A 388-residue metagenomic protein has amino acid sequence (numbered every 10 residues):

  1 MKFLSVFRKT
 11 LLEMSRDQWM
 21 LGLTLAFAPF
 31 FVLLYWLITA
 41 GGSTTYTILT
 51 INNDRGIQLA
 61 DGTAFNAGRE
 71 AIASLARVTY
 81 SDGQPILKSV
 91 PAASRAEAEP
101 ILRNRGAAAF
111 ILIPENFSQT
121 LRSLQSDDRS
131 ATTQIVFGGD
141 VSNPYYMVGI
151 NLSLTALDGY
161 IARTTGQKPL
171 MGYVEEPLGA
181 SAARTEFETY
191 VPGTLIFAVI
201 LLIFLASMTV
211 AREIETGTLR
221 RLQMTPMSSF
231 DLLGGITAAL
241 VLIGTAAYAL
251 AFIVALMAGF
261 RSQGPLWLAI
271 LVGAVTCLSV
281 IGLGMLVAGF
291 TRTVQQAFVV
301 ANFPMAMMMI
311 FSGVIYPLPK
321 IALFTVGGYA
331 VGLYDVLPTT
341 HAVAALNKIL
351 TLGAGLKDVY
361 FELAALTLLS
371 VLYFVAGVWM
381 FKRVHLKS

Functional and structural regions predicted by a protein language model:
M1-E186, D358: Extracytoplasmic/periplasmic domains immediately adjacent to an N-terminal transmembrane anchor in multi-pass membrane
S5-E13, R220-M224, R292, K348: Short amphipathic alpha-helical coupling elements at transmembrane boundaries
L11, A206-V210, V241, T245 (+3 more regions): Hydrophobic/aromatic residues within the transmembrane alpha-helices of Major Facilitator Superfamily
M14, R105, I203-T225: Transmembrane helix boundary and interhelical loop/hinge segments in multi-pass membrane proteins
F30, L34, F252-A255, Q263-S388: Membrane-spanning alpha-helical segments of multipass transporters and channels
A131-V148, A183-F187, A211-Q223, G244-F252 (+2 more regions): Hydrophobic alpha-helical transmembrane segments
T189-T209: Long, hydrophobic alpha-helical segments
A198, S228-V254, A274, L363 (+1 more regions): Selective transmembrane-helix segments that form parts of the transport pathway or gating/packing helices in multipass
